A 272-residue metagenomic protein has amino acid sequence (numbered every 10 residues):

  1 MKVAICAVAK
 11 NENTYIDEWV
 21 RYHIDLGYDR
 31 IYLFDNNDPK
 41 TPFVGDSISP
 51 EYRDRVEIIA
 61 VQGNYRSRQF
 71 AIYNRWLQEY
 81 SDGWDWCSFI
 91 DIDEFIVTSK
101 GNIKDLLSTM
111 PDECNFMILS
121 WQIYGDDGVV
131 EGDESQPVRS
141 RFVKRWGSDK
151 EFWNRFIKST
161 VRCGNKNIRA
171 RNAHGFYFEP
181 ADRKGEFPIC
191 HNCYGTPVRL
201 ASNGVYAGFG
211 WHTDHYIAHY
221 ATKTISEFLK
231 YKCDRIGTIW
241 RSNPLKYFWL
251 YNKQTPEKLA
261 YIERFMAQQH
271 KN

Functional and structural regions predicted by a protein language model:
M1-I24: N-proximal low-complexity "stem/linker" segments adjacent to membrane-targeting elements
A4-A7, Y32-L33, I58, I118: Structural recognition of the beta-strand scaffold that forms the well-ordered cores of secreted hydrolase catalytic
F34, I90: Active-site flanking residues adjacent to catalytic metal/cofactor-binding acidic residues
N37: Residues in the short beta-alpha loop(s) of Rossmann-like NAD(P)-binding domains
K40-F89, V97-T98: Active-site-proximal specificity loops/subdomain of glycosyltransferases
Q69-A71, T98-N272: Catalytic-site signature of metal-activated, phosphate-bearing donor transferases, centered on the GT-A/GT-A-like
